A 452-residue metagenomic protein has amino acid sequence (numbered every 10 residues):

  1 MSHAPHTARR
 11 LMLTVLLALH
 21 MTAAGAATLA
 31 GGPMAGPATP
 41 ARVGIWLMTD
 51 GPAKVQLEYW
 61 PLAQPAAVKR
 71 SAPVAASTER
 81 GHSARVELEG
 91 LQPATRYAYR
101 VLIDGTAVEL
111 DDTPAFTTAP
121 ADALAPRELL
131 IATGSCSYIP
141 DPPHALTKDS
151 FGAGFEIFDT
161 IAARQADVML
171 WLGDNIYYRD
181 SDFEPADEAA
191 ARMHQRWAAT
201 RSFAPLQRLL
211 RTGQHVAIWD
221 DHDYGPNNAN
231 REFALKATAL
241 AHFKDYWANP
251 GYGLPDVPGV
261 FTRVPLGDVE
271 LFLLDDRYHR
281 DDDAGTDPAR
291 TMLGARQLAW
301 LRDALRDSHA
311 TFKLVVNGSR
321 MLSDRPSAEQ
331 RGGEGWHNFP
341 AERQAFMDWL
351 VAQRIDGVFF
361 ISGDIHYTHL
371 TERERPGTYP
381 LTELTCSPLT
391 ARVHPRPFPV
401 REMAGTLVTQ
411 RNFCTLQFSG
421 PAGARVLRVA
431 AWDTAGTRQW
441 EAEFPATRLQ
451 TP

Functional and structural regions predicted by a protein language model:
M1, V15-L16, A115: Intrinsic disorder/low-structure terminal segments
M1-S2, A26: Initiator methionine at the very start of the polypeptide chain
S2-M12: Bacterial N-terminal signal peptides that target proteins for export
R10-A23: Bacterial N-terminal signal peptides
A27-P452: Metal-dependent phosphoester/phosphodiester hydrolase catalytic core
